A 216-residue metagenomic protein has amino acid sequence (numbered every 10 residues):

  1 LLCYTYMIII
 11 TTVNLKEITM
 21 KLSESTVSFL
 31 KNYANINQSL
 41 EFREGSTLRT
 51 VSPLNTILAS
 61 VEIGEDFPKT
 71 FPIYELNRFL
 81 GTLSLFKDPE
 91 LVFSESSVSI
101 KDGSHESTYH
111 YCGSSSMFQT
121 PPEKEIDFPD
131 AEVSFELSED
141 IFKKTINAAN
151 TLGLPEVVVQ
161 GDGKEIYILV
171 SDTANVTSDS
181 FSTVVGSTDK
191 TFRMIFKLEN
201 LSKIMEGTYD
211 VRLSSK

Functional and structural regions predicted by a protein language model:
C3-C112, F128-K216: DNA polymerase processivity clamps
P121: Acidic/charged, solvent-exposed loop-and-adjacent secondary-structure segments enriched in E/D, K/R, S/T, and G/P
